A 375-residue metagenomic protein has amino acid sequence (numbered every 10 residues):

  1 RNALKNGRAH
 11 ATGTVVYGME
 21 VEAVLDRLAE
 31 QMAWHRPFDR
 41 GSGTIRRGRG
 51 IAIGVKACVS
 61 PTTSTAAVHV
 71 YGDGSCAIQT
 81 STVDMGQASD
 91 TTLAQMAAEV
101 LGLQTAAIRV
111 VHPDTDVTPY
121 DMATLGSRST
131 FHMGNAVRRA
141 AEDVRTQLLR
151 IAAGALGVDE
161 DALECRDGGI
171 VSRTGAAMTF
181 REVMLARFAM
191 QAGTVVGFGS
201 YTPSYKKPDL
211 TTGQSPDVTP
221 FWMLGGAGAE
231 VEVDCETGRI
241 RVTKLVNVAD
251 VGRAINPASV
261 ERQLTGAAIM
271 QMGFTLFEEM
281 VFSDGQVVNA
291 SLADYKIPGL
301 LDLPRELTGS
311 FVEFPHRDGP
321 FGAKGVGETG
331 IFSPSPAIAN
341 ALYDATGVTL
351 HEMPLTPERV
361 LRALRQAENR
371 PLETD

Functional and structural regions predicted by a protein language model:
R1-K56, Q95-D375: C-terminal catalytic domains of large/alpha subunits in multi-subunit enzymes
R49-T82, Q87, F221: Conserved beta-alpha junction segments in alpha/beta enzyme cores
D90-T91: Conserved strand-to-helix beginnings and helix N-cap segments that scaffold or border functional pockets
